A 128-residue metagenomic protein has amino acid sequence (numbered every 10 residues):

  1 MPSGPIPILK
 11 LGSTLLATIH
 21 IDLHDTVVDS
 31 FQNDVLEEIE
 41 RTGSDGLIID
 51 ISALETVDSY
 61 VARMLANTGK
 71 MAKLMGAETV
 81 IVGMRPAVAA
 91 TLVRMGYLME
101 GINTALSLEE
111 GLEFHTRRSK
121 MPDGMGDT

Functional and structural regions predicted by a protein language model:
M1, R117-T128: Intrinsically disordered or compositionally simple regulatory linkers and C-terminal tails in signal-transduction
G4-Q32: STAS-typified acidic loop motif
P7-K10, E37-R41: Short, conserved, surface-exposed binding loops centered on an aromatic residue
I19, N33-L36, D58, M64: Extended mid-to-C-terminal alpha-helical interaction segments
V28-V35, G76, E109: Expand to "…catalyze enediolate/carbanion chemistry for C-C bond making/breaking, isomerization, decarboxylation
I39, T68, E113-H115: Catalytic cores of nucleotide-enabled group-transfer and carboxylate-activating enzymes in metabolic and assembly-line
T42-D45, I49-L98: Amphipathic alpha-helical interaction surfaces in cytosolic regulatory modules
G101-G111: Short acidic-hydrophobic, aromatic-tinged amphipathic segments that line or gate anion-handling sites
